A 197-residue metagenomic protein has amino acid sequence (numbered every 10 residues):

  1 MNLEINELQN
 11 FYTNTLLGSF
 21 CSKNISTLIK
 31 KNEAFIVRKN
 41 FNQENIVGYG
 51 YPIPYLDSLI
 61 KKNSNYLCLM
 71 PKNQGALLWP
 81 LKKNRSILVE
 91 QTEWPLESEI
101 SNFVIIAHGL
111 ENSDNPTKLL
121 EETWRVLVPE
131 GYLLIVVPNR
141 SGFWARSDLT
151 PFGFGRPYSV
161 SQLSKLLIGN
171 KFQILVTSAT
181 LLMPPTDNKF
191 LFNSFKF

Functional and structural regions predicted by a protein language model:
M1-I36: Class I SAM-dependent methyltransferase Rossmann-like catalytic core, especially the SAM/SAH-binding loop
T27, F35, K39-W94: Class I SAM-dependent methyltransferase SAM/SAH-binding core
T92-V104: A short acidic, Gly/Pro-enriched loop at the edge of an enzyme's catalytic core that lines a small-molecule cofactor
N102-N115: A short SAM/SAH-binding and catalytic strip from SAM-dependent methyltransferases
T117-Y132: A short glycine-rich, Lys/Arg-flanked "PGG" loop and its adjoining helix->strand segment in the class I
Y132-P157: Conserved class I S-adenosyl-L-methionine
G153-T177: Short alpha-helix
L175-F197: Conserved catalytic loop of SAM-dependent methyltransferase domains
